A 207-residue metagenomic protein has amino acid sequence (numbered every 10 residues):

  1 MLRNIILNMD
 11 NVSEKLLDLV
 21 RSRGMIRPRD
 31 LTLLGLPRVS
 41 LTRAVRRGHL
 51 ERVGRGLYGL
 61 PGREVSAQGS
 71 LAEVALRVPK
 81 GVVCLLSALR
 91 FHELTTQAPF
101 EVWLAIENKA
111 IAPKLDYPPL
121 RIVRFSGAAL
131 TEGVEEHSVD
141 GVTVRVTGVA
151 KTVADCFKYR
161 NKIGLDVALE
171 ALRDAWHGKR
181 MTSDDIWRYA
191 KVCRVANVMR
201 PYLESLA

Functional and structural regions predicted by a protein language model:
M1-D10: Short, intrinsically disordered or compositionally biased N-terminal tails of bacterial proteins
N11-L34, S40, V45, V53 (+1 more regions): Nucleic-acid-binding surface
